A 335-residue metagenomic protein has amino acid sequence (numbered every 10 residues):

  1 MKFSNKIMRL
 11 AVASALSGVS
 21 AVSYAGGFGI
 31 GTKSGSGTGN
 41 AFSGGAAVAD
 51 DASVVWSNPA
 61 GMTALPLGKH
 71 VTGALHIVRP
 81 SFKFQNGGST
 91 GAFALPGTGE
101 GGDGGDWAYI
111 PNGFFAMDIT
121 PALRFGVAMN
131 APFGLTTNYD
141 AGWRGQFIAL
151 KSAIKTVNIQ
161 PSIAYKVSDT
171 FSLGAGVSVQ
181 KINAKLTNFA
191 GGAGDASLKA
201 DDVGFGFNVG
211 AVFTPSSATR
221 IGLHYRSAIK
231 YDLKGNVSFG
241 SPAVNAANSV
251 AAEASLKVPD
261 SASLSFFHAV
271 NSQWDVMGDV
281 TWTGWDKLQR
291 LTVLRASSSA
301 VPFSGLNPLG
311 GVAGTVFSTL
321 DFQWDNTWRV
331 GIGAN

Functional and structural regions predicted by a protein language model:
M1-A11: Bacterial N-terminal signal peptides that target proteins for export
Y24-A41, G45, G91-E100, W107-N335: Outer-membrane beta-barrel porins/channels
F28-G44, T63-K83: Transmembrane beta-strand segments of Gram-negative outer membrane beta-barrel proteins
A46, D50-M62: Periplasmic N-terminal accessory/gating domains of Gram-negative outer-membrane beta-barrel systems
D51-A52, K83-G88, L264: Short, glycine/acidic-enriched capping/hinge loops at junctions between secondary-structure elements
G73-S81, N86, D103-M117: Long, well-ordered hydrophobic secondary-structure segments characteristic of membrane-embedded and membrane-proximal
